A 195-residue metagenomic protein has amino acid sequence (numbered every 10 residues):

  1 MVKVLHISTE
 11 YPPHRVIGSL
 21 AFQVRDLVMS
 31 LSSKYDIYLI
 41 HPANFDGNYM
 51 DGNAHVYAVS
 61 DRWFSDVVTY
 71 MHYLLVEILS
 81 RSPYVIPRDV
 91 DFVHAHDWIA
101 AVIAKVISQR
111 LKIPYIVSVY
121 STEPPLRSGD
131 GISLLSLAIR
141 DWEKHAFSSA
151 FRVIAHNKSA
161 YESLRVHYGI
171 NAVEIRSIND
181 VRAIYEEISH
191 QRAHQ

Functional and structural regions predicted by a protein language model:
M1-G47, N179-R192: N-terminal subdomain of nucleotide-sugar transferases
V4, I107-L126: Active-site proximal beta-strand in glycosyltransferases
E10-H14, S30-Y70, A160, R165: N-terminal strand-loop element at the rim of the active site of nucleotide-sugar-dependent glycosyltransferases
F64-F92, V102, V106, L137 (+1 more regions): An amphipathic, basic-hydrophobic alpha-helix
V93-H94, S149-N157: A short beta-strand/loop micro-motif in the catalytic core of glycosyltransferases that engages the nucleotide-sugar
A95-A100, V119: Short His-centered aromatic/hydrophobic patch
L135-R152: Membrane-proximal helix-turn-helix segments that form the acceptor-binding/catalytic region of lipid-linked
Y161-E187: Helix-loop-beta element that forms the nucleotide-linked donor phosphate-binding surface in glycosyltransferases
